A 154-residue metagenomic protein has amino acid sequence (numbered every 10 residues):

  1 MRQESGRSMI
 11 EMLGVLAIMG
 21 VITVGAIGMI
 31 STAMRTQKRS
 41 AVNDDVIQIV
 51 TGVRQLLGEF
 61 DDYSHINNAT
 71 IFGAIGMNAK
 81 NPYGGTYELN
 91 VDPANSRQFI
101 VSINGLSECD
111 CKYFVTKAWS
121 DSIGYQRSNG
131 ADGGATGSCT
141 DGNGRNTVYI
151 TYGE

Functional and structural regions predicted by a protein language model:
M1-M34, V42: N-terminal single-pass transmembrane signal-anchor helix
I30-A33, N43-S64: N-terminal alpha-helical signal peptides/signal-anchor transmembrane segments
A41-D44, C109: Short, well-structured alpha-helical interface segments that form or flank functional binding sites
Q55-E154: Periplasmic/extracellular, small/polar-rich flexible segments of pilin-like filament-forming proteins
